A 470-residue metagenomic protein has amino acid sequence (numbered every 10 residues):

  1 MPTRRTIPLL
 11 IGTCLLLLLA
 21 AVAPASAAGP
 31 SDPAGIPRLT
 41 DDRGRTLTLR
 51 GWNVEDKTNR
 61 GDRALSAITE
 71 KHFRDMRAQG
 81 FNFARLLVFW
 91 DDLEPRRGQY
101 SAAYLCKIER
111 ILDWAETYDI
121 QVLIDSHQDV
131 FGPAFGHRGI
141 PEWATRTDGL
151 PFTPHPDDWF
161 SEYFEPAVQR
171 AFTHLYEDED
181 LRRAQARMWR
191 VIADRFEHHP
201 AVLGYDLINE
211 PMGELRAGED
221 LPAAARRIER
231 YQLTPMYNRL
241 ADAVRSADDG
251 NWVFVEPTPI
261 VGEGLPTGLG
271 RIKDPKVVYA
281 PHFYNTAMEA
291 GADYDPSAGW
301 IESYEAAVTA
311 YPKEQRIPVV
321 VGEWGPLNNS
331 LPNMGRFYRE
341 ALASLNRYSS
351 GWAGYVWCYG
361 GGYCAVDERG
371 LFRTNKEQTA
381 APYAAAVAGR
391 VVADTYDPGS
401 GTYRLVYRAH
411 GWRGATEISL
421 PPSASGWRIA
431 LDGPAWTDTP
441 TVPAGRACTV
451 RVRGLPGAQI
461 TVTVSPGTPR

Functional and structural regions predicted by a protein language model:
M1-A27: Secretory targeting and sorting signals
P30-I36, S423-G426: A short, compositionally biased
P33-L49, N53-W252, P257-L265: Active-site mouth of glycoside hydrolases
T58, N285-A287, C358: Short loop/turn segments at secondary-structure transitions that flank enzyme active sites
L86, P434-W436: Extracellular or exported targeting regions of proteins
I140-W143, G270-K273, Y338-E340, G370-F372: Short, hinge-like loop/turn segments at secondary-structure boundaries
D158-S161, A280, S330-G433, P443-R470: Aromatic-rich peripheral "rim/lid" segments of glycoside hydrolase catalytic domains that contact and position glycan
L215-L327, N346, S350: Glycoside hydrolase catalytic-domain groove-lining segments
